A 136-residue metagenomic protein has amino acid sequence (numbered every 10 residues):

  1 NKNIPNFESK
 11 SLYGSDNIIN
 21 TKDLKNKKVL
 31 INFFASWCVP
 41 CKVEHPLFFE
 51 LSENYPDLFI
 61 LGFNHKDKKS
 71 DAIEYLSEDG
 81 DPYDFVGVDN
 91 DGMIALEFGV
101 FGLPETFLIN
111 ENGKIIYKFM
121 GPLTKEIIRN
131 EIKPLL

Functional and structural regions predicted by a protein language model:
N1-E8, E74: N-proximal helix/coil linker or "cap" segments that precede and/or mark the start of modular domains
K2-N3, S15-N17, M93, K114: Residue-level signal for well-ordered, solvent-exposed loop/turn and beta-edge residues enriched in charged/polar side
E8-V29: A short beta-strand-turn-helix
K27-V29, F33-W37, G102: Short pre-active-site segment immediately N-terminal to redox-active cysteine/selenocysteine motifs in thiol-based
L30-I31, I60, T106: Hydrophobic beta-strand anchors of alpha/beta hydrolase catalytic cores
F33-E50: Conserved redox-active cysteine motifs that mediate thiol-disulfide chemistry, especially di-cysteine Cys-X(1-2)-Cys
E53-N54, F59-D91, L103: Conserved segment of the thioredoxin-like fold in thiol-based oxidoreductases
S77-P82, D89-L136: Thiol/disulfide oxidoreductase modules built on the thioredoxin-like
